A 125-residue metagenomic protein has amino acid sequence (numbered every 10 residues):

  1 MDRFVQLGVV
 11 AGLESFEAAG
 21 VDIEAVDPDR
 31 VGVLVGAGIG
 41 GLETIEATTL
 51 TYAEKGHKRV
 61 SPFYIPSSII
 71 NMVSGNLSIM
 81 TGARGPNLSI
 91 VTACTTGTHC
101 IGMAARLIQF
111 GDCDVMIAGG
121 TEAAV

Functional and structural regions predicted by a protein language model:
M1-A25: N-terminal amphipathic, basic-rich helices that act as targeting or association modules
E17-D29, V35-V125: Acyl-thioester C-C bond-transforming condensing/cleaving domain
